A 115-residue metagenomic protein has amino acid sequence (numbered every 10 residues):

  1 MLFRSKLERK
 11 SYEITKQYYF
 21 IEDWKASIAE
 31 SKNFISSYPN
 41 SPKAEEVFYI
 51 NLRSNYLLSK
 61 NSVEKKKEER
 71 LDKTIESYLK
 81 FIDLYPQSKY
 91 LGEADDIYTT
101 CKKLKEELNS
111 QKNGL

Functional and structural regions predicted by a protein language model:
M1-L115: Acidic, polar-rich low-complexity tracts and alpha-helical solenoid repeat scaffolds
